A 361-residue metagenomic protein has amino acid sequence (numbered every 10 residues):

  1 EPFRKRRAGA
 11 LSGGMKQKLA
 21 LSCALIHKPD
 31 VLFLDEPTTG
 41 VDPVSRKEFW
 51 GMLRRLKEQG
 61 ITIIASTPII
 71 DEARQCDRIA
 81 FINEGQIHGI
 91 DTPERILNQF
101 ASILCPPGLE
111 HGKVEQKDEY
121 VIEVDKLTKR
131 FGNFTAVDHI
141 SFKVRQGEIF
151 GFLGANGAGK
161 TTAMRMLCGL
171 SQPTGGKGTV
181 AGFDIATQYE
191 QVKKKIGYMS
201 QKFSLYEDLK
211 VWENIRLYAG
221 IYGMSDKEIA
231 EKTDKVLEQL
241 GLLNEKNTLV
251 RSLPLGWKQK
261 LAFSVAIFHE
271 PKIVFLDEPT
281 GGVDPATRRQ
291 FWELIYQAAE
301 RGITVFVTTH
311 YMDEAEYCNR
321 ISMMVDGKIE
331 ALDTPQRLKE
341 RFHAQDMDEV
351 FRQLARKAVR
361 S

Functional and structural regions predicted by a protein language model:
E1-F3, R216, G220, K227-E245: Conserved ABC ATPase "signature" region
K28, E270: Conserved catalytic motifs of ABC-family nucleotide-binding domains
L32-D35, V274-D277: Catalytic Walker B motif of ABC-type/P-loop ATPase nucleotide-binding domains
I90-D91, L332-D333: ABC ATPase "signature
G176-D184, Q191-V192: Conserved ABC transporter NBD signature motif
